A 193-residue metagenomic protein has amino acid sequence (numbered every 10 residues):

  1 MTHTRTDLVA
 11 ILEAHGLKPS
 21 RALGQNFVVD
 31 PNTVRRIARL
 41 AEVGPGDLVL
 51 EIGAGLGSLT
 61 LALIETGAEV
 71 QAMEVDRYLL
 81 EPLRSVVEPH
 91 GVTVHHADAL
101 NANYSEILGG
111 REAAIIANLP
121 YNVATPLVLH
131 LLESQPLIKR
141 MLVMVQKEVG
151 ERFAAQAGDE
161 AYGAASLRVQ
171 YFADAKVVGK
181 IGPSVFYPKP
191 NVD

Functional and structural regions predicted by a protein language model:
M1-D193: Catalytic cores of RNA-modifying enzymes
